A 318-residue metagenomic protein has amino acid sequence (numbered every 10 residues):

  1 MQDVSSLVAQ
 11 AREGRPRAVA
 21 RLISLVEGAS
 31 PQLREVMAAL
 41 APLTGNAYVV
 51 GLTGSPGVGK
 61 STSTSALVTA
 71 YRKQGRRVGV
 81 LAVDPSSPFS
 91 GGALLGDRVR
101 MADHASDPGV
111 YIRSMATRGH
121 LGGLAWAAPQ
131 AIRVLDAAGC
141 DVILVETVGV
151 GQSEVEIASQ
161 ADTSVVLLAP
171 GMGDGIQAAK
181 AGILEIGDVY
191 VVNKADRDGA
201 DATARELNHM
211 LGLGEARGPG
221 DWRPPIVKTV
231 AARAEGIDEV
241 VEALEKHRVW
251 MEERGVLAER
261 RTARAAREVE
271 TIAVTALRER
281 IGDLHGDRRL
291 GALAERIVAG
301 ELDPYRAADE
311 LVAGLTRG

Functional and structural regions predicted by a protein language model:
Q2-V50, S55-V58, S63-G175: Nucleotide-state-sensitive switch-loop elements of NTP-binding domains
S5-V8, M115, Y190-V192, P225-V230 (+1 more regions): Short hinge/gating elements
E13, S24-P31, P42, K73 (+6 more regions): Generic secondary-structure signature for well-ordered alpha-helical cores
L81, L167, V192-N193, T229: Generic beta-sheet signal
L94, A131, E156, Q160 (+5 more regions): Alpha-helical scaffold elements adjacent to nucleotide-binding pockets in ATP/GTP-utilizing enzyme cores
P170-D198: Flexible active-site lid/hinge loop adjacent to a nucleotide/diphosphate and Mg2+-phosphate binding pocket
V189, A195-W250: Canonical P-loop GTPase G-domain recognition
K228, E239-T316: Long, well-ordered amphipathic alpha-helical subdomains in the mid-to-C-terminal portions of large enzyme subunits
